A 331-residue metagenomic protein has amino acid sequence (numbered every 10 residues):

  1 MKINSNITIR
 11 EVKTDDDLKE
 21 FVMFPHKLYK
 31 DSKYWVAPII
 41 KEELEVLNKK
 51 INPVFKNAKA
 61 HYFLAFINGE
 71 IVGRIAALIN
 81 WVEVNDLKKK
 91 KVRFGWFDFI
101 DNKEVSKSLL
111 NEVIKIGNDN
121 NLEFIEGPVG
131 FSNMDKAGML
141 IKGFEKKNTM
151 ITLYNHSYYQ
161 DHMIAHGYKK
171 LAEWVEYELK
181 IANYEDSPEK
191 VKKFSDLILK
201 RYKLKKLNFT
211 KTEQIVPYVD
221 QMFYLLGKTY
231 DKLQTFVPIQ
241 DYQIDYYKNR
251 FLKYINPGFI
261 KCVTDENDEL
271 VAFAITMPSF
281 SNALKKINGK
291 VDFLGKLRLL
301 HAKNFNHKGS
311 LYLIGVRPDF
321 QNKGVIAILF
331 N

Functional and structural regions predicted by a protein language model:
M1-I7, L153-T235: Acyltransferase donor/substrate-recognition loop-hinge adjacent to the catalytic core
K2-E45, I114: TRNA-binding/sensing appendages of the translation machinery
P25-I67, A77-N85, F209, E213-V316: A conserved beta-strand-loop-helix scaffold within acyl/acetyltransferase catalytic domains
W81, F131-D135, N183, F280-N282: Feature marks short, surface-exposed loop/turn motifs that line or immediately flank catalytic pockets and channel
D86-G167, A172, I287-N331: Acyl-donor binding region in acyl/amide transferases
